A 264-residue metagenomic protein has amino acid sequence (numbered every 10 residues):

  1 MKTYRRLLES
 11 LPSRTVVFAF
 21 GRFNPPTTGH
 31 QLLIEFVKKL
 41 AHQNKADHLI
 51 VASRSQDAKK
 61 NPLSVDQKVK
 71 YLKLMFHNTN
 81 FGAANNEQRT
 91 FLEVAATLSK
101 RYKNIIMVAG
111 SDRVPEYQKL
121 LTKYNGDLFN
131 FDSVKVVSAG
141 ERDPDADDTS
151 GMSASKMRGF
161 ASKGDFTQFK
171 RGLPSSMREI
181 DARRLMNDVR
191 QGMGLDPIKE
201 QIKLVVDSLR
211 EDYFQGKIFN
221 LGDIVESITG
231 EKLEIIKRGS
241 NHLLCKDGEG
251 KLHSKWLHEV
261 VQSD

Functional and structural regions predicted by a protein language model:
K2-I224, I228-K232, R238-S263: Nucleotidyltransferase catalytic core that binds NTPs
